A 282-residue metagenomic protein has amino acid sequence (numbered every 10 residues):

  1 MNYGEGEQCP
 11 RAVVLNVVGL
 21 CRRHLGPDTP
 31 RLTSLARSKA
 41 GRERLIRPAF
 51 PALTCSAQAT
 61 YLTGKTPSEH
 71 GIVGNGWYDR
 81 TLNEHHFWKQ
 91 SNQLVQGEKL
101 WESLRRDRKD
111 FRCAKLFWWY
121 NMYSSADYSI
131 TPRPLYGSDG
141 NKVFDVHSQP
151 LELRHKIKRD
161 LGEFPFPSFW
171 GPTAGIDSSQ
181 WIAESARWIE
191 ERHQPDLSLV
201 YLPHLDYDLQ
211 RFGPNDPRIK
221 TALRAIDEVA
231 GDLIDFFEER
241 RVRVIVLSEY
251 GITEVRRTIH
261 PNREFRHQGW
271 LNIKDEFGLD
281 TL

Functional and structural regions predicted by a protein language model:
M1-R42: Active-site-proximal N-terminal segment of extracellular/periplasmic enzymes that hydrolyze or transfer
G6-P10, P27, G41-R47, L53 (+4 more regions): Secreted, luminal/periplasmic, and some membrane-associated catalytic domains that remodel anionic oxygen-ester
V14-N16, L197-Y201, I245: Structural motif
L25-E69, R112-A114: Short, structured active-site-proximal loop/turn typified by the sulfatase FGly-forming signature C/S-X-P-X-R
K65-G213: His/Asp/Glu-rich, glycine-adjacent segments that coordinate divalent cations and/or stabilize oxyanion chemistry on
R105-D110, W188-D196, E228-R243, L271: Secondary-structure boundary elements
I130-R159, K220-E228, N262-T281: Acidic, His- and aromatic-enriched active-site or binding-groove loops in soluble protein domains that engage sugars
P214-I219: Short glycine-enriched, charge-decorated loop/helix-capping segments at active-site entrances that position
